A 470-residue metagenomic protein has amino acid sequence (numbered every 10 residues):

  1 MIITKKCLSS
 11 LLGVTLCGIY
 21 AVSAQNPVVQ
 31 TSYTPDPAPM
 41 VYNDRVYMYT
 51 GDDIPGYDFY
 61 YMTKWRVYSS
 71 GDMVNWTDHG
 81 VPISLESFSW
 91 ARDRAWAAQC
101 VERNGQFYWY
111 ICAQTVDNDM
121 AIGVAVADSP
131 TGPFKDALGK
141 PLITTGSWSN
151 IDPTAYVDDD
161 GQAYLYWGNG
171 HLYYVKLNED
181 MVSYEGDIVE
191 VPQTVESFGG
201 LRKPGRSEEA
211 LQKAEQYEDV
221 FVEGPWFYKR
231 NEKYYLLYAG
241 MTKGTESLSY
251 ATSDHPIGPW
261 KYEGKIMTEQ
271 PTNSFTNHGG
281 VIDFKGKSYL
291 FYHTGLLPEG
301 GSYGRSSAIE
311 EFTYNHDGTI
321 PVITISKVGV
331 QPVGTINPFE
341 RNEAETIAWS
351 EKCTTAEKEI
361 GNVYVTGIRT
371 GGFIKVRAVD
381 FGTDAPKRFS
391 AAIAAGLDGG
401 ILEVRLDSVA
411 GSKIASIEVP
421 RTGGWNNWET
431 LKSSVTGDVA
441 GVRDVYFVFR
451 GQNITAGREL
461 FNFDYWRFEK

Functional and structural regions predicted by a protein language model:
M1-Q25: Bacterial Sec-dependent N-terminal signal peptides
S23-K470: Carbohydrate-active catalytic/glycan-binding domains of CAZyme proteins, especially the secreted or lumenal ectodomains
